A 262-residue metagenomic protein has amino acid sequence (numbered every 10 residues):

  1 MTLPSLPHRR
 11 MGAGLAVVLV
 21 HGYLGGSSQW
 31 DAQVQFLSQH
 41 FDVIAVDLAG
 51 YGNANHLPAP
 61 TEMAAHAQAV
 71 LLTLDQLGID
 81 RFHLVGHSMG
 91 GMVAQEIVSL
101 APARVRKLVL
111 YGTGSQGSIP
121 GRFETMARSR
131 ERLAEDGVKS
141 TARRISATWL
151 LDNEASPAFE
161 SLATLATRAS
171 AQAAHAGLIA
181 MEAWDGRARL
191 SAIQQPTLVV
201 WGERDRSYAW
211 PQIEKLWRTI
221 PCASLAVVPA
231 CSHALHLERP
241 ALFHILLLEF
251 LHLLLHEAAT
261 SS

Functional and structural regions predicted by a protein language model:
M1-V18, S38-D42, D75, I79-D80 (+1 more regions): Alpha/beta-hydrolase fold catalytic core
L6-H56, T73: Conserved HGGG/HGGXW glycine-rich cap/lid loop of the alpha/beta-hydrolase fold
A65-F82: Conserved acidic catalytic loop of the alpha/beta-hydrolase fold
Q95-L100, V105-E135: Flexible "cap/lid" loop of the alpha/beta hydrolase fold
S118-E124, E135-S191: Conserved alpha/beta-hydrolase catalytic His-Asp/Glu region
I193, V199-W201: Short beta-strand/loop motif that positions the catalytic acidic residue of the alpha/beta-hydrolase fold
R204-Y208: Acidic catalytic loop of the alpha/beta-hydrolase fold
C231-P240, H244: Catalytic histidine-centered segment of alpha/beta-hydrolase-like enzymes
